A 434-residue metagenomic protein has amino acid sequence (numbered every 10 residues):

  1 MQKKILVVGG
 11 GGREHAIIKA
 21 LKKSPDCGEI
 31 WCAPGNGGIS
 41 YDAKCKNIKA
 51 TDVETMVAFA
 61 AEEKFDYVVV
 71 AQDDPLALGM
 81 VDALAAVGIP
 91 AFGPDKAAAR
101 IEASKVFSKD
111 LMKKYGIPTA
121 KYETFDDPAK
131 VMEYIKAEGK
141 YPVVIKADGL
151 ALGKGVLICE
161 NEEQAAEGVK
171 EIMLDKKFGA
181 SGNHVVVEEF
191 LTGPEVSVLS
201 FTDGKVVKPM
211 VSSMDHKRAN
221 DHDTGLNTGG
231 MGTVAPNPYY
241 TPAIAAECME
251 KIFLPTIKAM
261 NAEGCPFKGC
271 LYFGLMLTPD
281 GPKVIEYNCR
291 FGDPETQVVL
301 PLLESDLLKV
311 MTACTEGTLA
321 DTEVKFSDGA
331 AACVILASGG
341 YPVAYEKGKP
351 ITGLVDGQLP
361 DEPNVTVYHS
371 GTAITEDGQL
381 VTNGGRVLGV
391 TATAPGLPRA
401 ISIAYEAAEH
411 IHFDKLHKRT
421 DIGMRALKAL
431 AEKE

Functional and structural regions predicted by a protein language model:
M1-K96: ATP-binding N-terminal substructure of ATP-dependent carboxylate-amine bond-forming enzymes
L6-V7, E102-H184, M214, P238-L254: Active-site nucleotide/adenylate-binding loops and adjacent lid/helix of ATP-dependent enzymes
K23, G38-S40, E62, F92 (+13 more regions): Solvent-exposed alpha-helices and their adjacent loops that cap or buttress functional pockets in soluble metabolic
S40-A43, V57, R100-V106, N220-D221 (+1 more regions): Short, charged, surface-exposed secondary-structure boundary motifs
V156-T296: Internal nucleotide-binding/catalytic subdomain
M249-L271, N288-E362, T375: Active-site "cap" helix and flanking loop/linker of ATP-utilizing ligase/carboxylase catalytic domains
T372-D377, V381-E434: Generic C-terminus detector
